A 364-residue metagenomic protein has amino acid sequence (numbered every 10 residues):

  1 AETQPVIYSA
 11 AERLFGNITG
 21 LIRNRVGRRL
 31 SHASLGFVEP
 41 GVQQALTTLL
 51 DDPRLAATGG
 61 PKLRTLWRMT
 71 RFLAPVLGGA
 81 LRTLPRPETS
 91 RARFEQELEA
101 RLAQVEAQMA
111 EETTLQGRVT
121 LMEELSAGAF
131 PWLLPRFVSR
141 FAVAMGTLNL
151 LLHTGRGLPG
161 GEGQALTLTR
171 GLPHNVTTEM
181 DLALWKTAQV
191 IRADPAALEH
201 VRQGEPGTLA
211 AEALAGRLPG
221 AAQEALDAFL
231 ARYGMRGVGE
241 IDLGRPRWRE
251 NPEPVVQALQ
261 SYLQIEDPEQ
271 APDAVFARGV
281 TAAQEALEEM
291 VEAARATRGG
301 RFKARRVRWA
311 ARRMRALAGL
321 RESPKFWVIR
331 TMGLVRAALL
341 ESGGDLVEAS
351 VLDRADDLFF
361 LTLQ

Functional and structural regions predicted by a protein language model:
A1-Q364: Contiguous hydrophobic, helix-prone segments at protein termini that mediate membrane targeting/anchoring
